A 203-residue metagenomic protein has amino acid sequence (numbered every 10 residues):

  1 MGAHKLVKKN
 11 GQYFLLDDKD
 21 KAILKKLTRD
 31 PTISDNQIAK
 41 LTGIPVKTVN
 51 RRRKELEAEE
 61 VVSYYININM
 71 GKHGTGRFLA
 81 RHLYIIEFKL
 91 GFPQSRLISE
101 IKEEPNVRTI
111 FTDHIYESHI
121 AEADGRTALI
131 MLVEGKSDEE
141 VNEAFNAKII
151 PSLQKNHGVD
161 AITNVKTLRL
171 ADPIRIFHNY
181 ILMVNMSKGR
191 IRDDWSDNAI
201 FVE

Functional and structural regions predicted by a protein language model:
M1-E203: A compositional/biophysical signature of low hydrophobicity enriched in polar/charged and small residues
